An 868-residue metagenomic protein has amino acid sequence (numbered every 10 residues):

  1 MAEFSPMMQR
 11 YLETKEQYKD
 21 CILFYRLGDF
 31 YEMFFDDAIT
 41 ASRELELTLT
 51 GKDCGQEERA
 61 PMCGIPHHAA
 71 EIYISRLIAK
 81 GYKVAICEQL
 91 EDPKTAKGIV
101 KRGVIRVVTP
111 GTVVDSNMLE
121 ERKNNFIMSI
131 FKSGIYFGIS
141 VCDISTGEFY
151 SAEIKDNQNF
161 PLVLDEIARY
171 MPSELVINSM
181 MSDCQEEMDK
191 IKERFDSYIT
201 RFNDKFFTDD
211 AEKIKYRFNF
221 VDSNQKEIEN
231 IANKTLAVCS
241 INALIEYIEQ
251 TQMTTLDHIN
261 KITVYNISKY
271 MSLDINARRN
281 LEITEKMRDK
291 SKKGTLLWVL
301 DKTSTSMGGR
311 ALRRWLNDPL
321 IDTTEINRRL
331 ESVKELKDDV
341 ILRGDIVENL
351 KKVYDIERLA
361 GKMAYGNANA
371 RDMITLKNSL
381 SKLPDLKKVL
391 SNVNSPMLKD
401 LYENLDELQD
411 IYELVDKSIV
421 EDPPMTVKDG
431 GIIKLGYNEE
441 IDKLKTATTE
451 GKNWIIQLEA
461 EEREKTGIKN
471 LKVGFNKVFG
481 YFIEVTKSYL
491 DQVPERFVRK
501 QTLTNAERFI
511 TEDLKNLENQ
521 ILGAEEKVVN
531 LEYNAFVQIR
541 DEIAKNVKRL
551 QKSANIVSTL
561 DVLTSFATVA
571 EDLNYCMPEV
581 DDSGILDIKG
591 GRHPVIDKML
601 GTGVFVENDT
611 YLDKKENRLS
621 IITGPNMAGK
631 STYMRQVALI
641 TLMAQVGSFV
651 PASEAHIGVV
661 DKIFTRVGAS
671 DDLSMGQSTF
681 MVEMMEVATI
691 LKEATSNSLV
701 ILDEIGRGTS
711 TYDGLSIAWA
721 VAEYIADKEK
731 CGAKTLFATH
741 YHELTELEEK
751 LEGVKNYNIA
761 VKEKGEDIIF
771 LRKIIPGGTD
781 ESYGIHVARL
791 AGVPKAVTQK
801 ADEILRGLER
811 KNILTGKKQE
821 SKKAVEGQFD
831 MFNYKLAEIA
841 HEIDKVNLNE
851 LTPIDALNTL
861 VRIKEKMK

Functional and structural regions predicted by a protein language model:
M1-E335, E348-A364, A368-A460: Charged catalytic and DNA/RNA-contacting regions of genome-maintenance and nucleic-acid-processing enzymes
F4-M8, F24, F35, H67-I74 (+35 more regions): Amphipathic alpha-helical transducer elements in NTP-driven molecular machines
F35-D36, K234, S304-T305, G309-R310 (+6 more regions): ATPase nucleotide-binding head domains, primarily ABC-like/P-loop NTPase cores
C87, P110-L119, T255, S391-M397 (+5 more regions): Active-site phosphate-binding and catalytic loops of NTP-dependent enzymes
K205-N219, M271-I275, I283, M287 (+6 more regions): Amphipathic heptad-repeat alpha-helical coiled-coil/stalk segments that mediate oligomerization, filament/stalk
N369-D372, L848-K868: Short, amphipathic C-terminal "tail helix"
A535, I539-N546: Alpha-helical heptad-repeat coiled-coil segments that mediate oligomerization/polymerization in large
A544, R549-S565: Hydrophobic alpha-helical segments characteristic of transmembrane helices in integral membrane transporters
